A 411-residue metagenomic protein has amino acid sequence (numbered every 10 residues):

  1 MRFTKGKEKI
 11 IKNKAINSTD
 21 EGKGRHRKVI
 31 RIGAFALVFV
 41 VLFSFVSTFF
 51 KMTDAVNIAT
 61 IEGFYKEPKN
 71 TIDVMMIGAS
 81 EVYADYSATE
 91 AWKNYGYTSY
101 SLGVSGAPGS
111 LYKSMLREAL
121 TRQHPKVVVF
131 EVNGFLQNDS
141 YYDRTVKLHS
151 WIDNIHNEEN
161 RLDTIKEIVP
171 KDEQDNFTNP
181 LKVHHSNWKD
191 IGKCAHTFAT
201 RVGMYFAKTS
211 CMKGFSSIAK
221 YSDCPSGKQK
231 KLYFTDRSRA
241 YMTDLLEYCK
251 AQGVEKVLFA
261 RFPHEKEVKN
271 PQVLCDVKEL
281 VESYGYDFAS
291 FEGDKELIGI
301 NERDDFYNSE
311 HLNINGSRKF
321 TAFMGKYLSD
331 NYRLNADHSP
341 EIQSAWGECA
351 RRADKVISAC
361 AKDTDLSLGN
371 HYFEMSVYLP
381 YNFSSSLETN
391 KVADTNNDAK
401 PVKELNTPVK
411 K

Functional and structural regions predicted by a protein language model:
M1-K28: N-terminal Lys/Arg-rich, disordered targeting/topogenic segments
I30-T48: Hydrophobic membrane-insertion alpha-helices, especially the h-region of bacterial N-terminal signal peptides
F50-N70: Alpha-helical transmembrane signal-anchor/signal-peptide segments
I72-Y86, H311-I314: Catalytic nucleophile-elbow at a beta strand-turn-alpha helix junction centered on a G-D-S/GDSL motif, marking
E81-T164: Membrane-embedded segments
V127-D139, G203-L297: Conserved, well-ordered alpha-helix/loop/beta-strand core segments that scaffold catalytic motifs
T145-V254, H338-E388, P401: Secreted/periplasmic serine-hydrolase-like ester/acetyl group-modifying domain
K269-Y381: C-terminal regions of proteins
